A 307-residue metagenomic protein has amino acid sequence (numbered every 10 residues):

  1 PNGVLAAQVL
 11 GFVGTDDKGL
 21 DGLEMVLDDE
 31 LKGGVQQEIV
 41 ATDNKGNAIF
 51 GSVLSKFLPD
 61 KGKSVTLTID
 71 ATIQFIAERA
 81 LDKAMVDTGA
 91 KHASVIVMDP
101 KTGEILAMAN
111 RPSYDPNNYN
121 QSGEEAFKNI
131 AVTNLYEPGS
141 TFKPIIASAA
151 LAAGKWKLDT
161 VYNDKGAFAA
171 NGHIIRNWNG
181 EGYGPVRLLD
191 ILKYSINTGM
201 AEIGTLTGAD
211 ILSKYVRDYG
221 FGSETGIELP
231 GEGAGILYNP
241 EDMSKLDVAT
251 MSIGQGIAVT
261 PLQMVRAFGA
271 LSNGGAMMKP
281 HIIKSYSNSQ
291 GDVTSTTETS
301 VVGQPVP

Functional and structural regions predicted by a protein language model:
P1, A6, L54-S64, D70 (+3 more regions): Peptidoglycan glycan-strand catalytic modules in the bacterial/periplasmic cell-wall system
P1-G62: Small/polar-residue-rich segments within soluble enzyme cores
G3-Q8, E38, K61-V65, K91-S94 (+5 more regions): Envelope-exposed proteins and targeting segments
A6, D17, A80-T102, N110 (+1 more regions): Flexible, solvent-exposed loop/hinge segments and secondary-structure transition points
Q8-F12, E30, T66-T68, S94-D99 (+1 more regions): Soluble periplasmic/extracytoplasmic beta-strand elements of cell-envelope proteins
D28, K32-V35, T66, E78 (+2 more regions): Amphipathic, well-packed alpha-helical segments that form the structural scaffold of globular domains
D43-L54, P100-S140, I145-P307: Beta-lactam-recognizing serine transpeptidase/beta-lactamase-like catalytic domain environment
I49-A93: Conserved, well-ordered alpha-helix/loop/beta-strand core segments that scaffold catalytic motifs
